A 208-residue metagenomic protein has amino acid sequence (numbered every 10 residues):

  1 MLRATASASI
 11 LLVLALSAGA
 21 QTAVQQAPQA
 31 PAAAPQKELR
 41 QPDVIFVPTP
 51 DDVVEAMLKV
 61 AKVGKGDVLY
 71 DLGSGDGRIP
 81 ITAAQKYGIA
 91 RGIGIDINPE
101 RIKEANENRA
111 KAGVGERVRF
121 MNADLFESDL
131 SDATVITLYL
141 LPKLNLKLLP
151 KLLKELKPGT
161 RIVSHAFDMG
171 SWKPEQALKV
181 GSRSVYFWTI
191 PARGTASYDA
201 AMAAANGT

Functional and structural regions predicted by a protein language model:
S7-S17: Bacterial N-terminal signal peptides
Q21-D67: S-adenosyl-L-methionine
G66-G75: Conserved class I S-adenosyl-L-methionine
D76-I89: Conserved SAM-binding loop of SAM-dependent methyltransferases across substrates and taxa, primarily the Class I
R91-D96: Conserved SAM-binding motif I beta-strand of class I
P99-D132: S-adenosyl-L-methionine
S131-K147: A short SAM/SAH-binding and catalytic strip from SAM-dependent methyltransferases
K143-G207: C-terminal substrate-binding/active-site "lid" region of AdoMet-derived donor-dependent transferases
